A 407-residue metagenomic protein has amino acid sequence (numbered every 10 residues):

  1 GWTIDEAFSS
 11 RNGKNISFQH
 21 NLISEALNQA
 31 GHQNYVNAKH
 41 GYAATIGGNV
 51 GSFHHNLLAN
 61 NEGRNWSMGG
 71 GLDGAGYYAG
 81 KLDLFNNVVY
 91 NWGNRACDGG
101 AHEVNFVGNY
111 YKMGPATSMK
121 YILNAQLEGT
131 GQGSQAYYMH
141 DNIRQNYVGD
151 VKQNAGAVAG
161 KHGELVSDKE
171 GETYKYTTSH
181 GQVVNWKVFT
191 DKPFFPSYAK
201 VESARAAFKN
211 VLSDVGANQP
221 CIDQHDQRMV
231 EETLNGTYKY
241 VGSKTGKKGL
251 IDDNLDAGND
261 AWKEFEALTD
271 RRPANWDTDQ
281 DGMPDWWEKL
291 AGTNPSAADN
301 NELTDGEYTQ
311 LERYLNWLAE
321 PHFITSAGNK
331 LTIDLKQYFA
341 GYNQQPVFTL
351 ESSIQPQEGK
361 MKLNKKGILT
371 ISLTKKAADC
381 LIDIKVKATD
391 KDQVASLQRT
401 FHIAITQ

Functional and structural regions predicted by a protein language model:
G1-W2, E6, K14-Y35, G41-M68 (+4 more regions): Right-handed parallel beta-helix
S67, L72, Y78-G258: Extracellular beta-rich repeat passengers
D253-H322: Extracellular calcium-associated, cysteine-rich motifs in secreted modular proteins
N329-I333, Q337-I368, R399-F401: Surface-exposed or secretory-pathway low-complexity segments enriched in glycine-proline and Ser/Thr/acidic residues
S372-A378: Short, surface-exposed loop/turn segments at beta-strand-coil junctions that are enriched for proline with nearby
A378-I384: Exposed beta-strand face motif in extracellular beta-rich ectodomains
A388-A395: Short, solvent-exposed loop/turn segments at the edges of extracellular beta-sandwich modules
H402-Q407: Short beta-strand edge segments in extracellular beta-sheet folds
